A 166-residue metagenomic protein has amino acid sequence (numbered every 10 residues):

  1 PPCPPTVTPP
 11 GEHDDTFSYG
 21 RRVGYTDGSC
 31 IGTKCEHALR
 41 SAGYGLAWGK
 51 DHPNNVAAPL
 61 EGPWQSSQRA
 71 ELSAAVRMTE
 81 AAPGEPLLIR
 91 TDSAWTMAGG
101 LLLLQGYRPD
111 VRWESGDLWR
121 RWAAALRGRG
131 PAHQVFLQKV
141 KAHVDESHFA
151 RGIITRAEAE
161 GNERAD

Functional and structural regions predicted by a protein language model:
P5-T6: Metal-dependent nuclease catalytic cores that hydrolyze phosphodiester bonds in DNA/RNA, characterized by
P9-E85, G100-L101, A159, E163: RNase H-like nuclease fold core
V23, L88, F136-Q138: A structural signal for isolated positions on well-ordered beta-strands in alpha/beta enzyme cores
M78-A82, L88-I89, A124-G130: Short, charge-rich binding segments
L87-G100, V140-H143: Acidic/histidine-rich, metal-coordinating catalytic segments
L101-E146, A150-G152, E158-D166: Two-metal-ion acidic nuclease core segments, chiefly of the RNase H-like superfamily
